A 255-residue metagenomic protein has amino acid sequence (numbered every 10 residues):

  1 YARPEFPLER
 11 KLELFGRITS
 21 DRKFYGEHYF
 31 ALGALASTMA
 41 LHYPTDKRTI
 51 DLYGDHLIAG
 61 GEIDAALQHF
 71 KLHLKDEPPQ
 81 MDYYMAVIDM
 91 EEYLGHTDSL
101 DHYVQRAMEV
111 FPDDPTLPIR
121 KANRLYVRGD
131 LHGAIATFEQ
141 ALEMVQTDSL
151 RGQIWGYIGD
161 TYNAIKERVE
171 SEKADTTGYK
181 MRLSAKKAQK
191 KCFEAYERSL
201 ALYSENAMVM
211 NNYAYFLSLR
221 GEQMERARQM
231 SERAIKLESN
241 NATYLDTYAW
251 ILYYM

Functional and structural regions predicted by a protein language model:
Y1-M255: Alpha-solenoid helical repeat scaffolds
